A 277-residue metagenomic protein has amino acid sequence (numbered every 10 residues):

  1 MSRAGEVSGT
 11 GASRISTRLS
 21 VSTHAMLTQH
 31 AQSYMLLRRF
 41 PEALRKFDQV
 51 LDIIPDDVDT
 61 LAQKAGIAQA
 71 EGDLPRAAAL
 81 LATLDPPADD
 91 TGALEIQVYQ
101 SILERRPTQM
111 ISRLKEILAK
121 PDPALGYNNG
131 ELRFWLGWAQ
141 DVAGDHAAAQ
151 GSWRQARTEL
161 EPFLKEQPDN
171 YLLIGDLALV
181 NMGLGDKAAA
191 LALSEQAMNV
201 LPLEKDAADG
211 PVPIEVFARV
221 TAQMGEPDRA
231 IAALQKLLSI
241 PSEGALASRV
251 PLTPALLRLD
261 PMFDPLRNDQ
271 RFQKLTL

Functional and structural regions predicted by a protein language model:
M1-L277: Alpha-helical protein-protein interaction modules
